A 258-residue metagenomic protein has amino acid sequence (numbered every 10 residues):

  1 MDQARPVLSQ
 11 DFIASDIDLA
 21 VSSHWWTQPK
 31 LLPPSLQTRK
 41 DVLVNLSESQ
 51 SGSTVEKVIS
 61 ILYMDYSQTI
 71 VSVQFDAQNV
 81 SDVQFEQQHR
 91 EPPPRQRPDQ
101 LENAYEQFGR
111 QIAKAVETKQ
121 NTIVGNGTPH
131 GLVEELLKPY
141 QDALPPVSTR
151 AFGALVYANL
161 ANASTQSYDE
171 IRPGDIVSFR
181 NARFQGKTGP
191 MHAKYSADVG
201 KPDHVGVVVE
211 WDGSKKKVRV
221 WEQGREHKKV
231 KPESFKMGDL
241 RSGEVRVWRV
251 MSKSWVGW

Functional and structural regions predicted by a protein language model:
M1-P33: Long, serine/threonine/proline-rich intrinsically disordered regions in eukaryotic cortical polarity
W26-T27, D212, E222, R249 (+1 more regions): Short linear interaction motif-like sites in intrinsically disordered regions of transcription factors
P29-K30, K215, R225, S252: Short, isolated positions within intrinsically disordered regulatory regions of eukaryotic proteins
P33-S35, V256: Amphipathic alpha-helical interaction segments
R39-L144: N-terminal capping segments
P145-E226: ...with weaker cross-activation on analogous glycine-rich loops/strands in unrelated enzymes
K229-M237: A short macromolecule-binding patch
M237-W258: Low-complexity, Gly/Ser/Thr/Pro-rich intrinsically disordered linker/tail segments
